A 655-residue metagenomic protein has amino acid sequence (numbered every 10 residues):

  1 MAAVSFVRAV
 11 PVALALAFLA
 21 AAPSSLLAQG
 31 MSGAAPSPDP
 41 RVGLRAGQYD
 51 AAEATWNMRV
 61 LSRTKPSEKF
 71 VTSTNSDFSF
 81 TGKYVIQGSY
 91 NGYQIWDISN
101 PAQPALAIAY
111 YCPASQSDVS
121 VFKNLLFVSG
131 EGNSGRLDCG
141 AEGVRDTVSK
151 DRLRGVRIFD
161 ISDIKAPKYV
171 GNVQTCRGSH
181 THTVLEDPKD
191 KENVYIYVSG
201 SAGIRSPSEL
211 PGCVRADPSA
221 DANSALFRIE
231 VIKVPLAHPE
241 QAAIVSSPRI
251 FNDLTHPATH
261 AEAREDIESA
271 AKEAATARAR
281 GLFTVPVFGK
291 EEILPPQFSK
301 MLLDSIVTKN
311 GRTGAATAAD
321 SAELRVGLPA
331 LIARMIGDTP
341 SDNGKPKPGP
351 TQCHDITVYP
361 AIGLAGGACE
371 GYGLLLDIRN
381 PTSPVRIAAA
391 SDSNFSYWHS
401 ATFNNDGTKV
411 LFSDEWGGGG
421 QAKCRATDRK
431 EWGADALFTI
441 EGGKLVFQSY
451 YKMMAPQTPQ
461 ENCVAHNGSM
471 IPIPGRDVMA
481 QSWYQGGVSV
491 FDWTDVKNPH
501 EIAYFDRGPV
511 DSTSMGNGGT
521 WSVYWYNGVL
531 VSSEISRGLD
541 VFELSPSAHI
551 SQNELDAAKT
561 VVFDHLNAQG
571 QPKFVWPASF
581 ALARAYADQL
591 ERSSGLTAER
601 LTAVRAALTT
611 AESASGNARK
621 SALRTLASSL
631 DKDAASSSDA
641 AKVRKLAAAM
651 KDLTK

Functional and structural regions predicted by a protein language model:
M1-R8: N-terminal secretory signal peptides that target proteins for export/translocation
V10-S25: Bacterial N-terminal signal peptides
L27-L590, A603-A606: Feature marking well-ordered beta-strand scaffolds used for ligand recognition
N553-K655: Soluble extracellular-acting proteins and domains
